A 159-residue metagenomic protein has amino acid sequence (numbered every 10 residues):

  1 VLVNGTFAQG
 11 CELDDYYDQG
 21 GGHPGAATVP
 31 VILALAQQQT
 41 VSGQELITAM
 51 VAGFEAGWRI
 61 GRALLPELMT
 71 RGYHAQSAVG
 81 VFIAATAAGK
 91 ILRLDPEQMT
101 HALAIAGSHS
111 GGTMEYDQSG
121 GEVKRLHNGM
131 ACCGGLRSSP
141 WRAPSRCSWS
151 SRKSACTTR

Functional and structural regions predicted by a protein language model:
V1-T158: N-terminal core-entry segment
